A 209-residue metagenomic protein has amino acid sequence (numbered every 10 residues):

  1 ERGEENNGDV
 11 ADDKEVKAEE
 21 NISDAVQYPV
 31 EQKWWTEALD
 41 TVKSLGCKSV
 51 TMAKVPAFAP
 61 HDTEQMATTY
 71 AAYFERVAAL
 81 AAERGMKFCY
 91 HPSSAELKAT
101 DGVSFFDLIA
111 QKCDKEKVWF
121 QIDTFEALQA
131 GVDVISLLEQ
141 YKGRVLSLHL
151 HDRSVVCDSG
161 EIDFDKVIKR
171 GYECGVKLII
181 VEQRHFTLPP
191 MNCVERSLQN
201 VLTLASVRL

Functional and structural regions predicted by a protein language model:
R2-F120, M191: Active-site acidic/histidine proton-transfer and metal-coordination neighborhood in alpha/beta enzyme cores
E5-N7, D13, K17, G46 (+2 more regions): Histidine-acidic metal/acid-base catalytic patches
